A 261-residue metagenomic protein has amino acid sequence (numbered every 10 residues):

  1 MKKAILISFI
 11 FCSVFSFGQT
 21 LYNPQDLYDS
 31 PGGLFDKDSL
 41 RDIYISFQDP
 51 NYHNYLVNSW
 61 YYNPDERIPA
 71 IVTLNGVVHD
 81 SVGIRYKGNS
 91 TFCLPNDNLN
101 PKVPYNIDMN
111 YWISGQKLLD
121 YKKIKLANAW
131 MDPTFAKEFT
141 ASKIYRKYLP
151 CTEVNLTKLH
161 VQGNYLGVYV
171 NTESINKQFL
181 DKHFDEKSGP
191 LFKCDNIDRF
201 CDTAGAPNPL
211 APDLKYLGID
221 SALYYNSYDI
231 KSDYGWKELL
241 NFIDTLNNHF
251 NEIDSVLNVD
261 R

Functional and structural regions predicted by a protein language model:
K3-F15: Sec-dependent N-terminal signal peptides
Q19-S81: Regulatory N- and C-terminal appendages and interdomain linkers associated with kinase/kinase-like NTP transferase
D36-S39, N63-P64, G76, D97-P101 (+4 more regions): Extracellular/periplasmic catalytic domains that process cell-envelope and extracellular macromolecules
Y62, P101, M131-F139, D229-K237: Soluble non-cytosolic domains of exported or imported proteins
A70-N128: Conserved oxyanion/phosphate-binding beta-strand-loop segments in alpha/beta enzyme cores
V82-G83, P104-D108, K123-N128, F135 (+3 more regions): Structural recognition of the beta-strand scaffold that forms the well-ordered cores of secreted hydrolase catalytic
P104-S114, Y148-T152, N164-R261: Internal "kinase-insert"/substrate-recognition segments embedded within catalytic cores of ATP-dependent enzymes
A129-Q162: A conserved helix-loop-beta module that forms one wall/lid of the active-site cleft in ATP-utilizing catalytic domains
